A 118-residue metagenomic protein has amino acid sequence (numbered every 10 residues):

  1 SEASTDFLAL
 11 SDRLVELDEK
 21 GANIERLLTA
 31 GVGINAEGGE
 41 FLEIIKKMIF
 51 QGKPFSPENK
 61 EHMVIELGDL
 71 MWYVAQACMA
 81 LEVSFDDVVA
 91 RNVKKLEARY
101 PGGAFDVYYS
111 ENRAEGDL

Functional and structural regions predicted by a protein language model:
S1-L118: Flexible "arm" and connector segments at domain edges
